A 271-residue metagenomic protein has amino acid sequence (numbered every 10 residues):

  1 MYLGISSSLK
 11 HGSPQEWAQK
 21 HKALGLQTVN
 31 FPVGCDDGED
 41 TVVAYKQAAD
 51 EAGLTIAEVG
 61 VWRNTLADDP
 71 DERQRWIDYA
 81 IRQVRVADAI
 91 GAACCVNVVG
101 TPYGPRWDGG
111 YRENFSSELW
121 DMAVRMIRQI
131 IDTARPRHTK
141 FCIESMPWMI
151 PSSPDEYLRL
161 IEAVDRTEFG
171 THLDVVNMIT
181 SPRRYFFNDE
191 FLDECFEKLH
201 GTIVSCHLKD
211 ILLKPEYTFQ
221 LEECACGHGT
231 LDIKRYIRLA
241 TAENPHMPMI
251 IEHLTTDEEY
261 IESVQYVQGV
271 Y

Functional and structural regions predicted by a protein language model:
M1-A93, S117, R128, R166-G170 (+1 more regions): N-terminal pre-domain/capping segments
S7-Q15, F31-A44, N64-Q74, Y103 (+5 more regions): Acidic-and-aromatic substrate-binding clefts and catalytic sites of carbohydrate-active enzymes
Q15, E51, P70-T171: Active-site acidic/histidine proton-transfer and metal-coordination neighborhood in alpha/beta enzyme cores
T28-V29, V59, R128-A225, T230: Acidic/histidine-rich catalytic cores of soluble enzymes
F31, A57-V59, A92-G100, T139-E144 (+2 more regions): Short beta-strand segments at enzyme active-site cores
T41-E51, M126-A134, E194-K198, R235-L239: Catalytic-core regions built around general acid/base machinery
Y111-L119, I150-D165, L221-Y236, E259-Y271: Short, electropositive alpha-helical surface patch
T241-E252: Short helix/strand-capping connector loops at secondary-structure junctions
